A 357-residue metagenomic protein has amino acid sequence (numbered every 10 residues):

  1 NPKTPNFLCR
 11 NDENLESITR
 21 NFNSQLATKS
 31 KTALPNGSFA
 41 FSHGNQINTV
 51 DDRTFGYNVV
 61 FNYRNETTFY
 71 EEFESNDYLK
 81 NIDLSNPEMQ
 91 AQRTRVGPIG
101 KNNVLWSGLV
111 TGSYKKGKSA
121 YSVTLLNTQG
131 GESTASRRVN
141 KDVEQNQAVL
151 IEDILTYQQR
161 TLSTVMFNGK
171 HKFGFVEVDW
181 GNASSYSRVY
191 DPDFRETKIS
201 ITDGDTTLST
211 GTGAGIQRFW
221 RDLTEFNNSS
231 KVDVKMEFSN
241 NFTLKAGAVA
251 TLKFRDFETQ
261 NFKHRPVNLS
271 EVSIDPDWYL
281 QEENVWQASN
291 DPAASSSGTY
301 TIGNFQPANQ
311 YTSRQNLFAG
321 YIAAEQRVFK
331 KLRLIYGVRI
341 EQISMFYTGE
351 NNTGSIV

Functional and structural regions predicted by a protein language model:
N1-N21: Extracytoplasmic gating/loop element in the C-terminal half of outer-membrane beta-barrel translocons and assembly
N14-L26, A319, R339: Thioester-forming pentapeptide GCGEQ
N14-N21, I82-E88, V96-P98, N140-Q145 (+3 more regions): Short amphipathic alpha-helical segments, especially helix-boundary/capping motifs
F22-A27, M89-V96, Q147-D153, T210-F219 (+3 more regions): Extracytoplasmic loops and strand-loop junctions of Gram-negative outer membrane beta-barrel proteins
F22-R137, R160-F167, F173-G174: Transmembrane beta-barrel wall of Gram-negative outer-membrane proteins
N45-T49, S344-N352: Short regulatory "switch" loops immediately downstream of catalytic or recognition motifs within protein catalytic
E71-L84, T128, R137-L150, F194-D205 (+2 more regions): Flexible, surface-exposed loop regions and adjacent strand-edge segments of Gram-negative outer-membrane beta-barrel
K115-L126, G130, Q158-T348: Face-selective signature of the C-terminal outer-membrane beta-barrel domain
